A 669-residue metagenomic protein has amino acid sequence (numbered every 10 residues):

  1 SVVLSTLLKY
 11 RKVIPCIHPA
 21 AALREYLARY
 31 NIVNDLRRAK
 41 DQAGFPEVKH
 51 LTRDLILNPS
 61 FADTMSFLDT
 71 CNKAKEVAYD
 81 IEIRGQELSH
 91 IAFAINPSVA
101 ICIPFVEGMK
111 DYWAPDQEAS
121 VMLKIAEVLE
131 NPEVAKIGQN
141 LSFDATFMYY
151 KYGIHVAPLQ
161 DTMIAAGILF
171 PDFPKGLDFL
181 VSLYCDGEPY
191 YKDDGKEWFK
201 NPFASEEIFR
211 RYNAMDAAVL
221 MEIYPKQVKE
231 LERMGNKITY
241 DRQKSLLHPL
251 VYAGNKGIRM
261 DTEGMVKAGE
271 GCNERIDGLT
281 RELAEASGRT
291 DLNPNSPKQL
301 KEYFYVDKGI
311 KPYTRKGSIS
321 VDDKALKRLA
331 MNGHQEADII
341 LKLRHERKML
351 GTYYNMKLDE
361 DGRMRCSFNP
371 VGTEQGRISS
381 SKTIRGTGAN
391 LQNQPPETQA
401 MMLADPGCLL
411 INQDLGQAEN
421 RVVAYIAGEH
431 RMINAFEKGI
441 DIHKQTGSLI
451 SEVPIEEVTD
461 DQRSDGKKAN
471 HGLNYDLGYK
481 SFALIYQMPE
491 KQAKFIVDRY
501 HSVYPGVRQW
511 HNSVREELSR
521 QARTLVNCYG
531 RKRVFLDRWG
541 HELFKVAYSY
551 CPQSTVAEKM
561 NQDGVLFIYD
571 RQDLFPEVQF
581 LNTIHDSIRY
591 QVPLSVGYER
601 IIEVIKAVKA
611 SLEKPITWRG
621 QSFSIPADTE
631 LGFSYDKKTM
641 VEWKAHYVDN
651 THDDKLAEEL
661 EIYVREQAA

Functional and structural regions predicted by a protein language model:
S1-H50: Glycine/proline-rich loop-helix segments at beta-alpha junctions forming the active-site rim of enzyme cores
K9-A21, S182-I208, A217, M221 (+1 more regions): A short, charged helix-loop
P46-N58, A62-M65, Y112, D636-A669: Acidic, low-complexity intrinsically disordered tails
E47-L55, V156-T162, I168-P171, K192-N293 (+1 more regions): Mixed-charge, glycine-rich, non-catalytic linkers/tails in nucleic-acid processing enzymes
V48-F179, L183, N273, A424: Conserved RNase H-like, two-metal-ion catalytic cores of nucleic-acid enzymes
K73-V99, G108, P115-S120, E127 (+7 more regions): Acidic, glycine-rich two-metal-ion catalytic cores of nucleic acid-processing enzymes
S89, N140-L141, G187, Y212-Q227 (+6 more regions): Core structural elements
I238-E336, Y475-V514, R600: Extended, well-ordered alpha-helical scaffold/bundle regions in very large, multi-domain proteins
